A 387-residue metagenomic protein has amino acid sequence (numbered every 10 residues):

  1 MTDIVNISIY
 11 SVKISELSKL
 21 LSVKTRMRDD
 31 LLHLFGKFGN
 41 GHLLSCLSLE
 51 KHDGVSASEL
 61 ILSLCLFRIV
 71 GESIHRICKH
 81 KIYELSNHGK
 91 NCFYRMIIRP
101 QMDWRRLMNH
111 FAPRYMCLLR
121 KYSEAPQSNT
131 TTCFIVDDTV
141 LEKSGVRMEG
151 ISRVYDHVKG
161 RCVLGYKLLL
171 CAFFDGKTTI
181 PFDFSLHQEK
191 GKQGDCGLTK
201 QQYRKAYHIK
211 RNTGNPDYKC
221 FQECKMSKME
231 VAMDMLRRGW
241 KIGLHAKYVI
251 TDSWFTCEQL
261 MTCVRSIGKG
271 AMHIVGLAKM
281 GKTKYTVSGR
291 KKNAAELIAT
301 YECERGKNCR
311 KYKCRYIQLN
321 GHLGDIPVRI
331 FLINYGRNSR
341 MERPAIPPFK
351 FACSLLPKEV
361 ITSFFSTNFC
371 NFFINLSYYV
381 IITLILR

Functional and structural regions predicted by a protein language model:
T2-I4, K177-T213, F221, H273-I374: An anionic, glycine-rich sequence signature occurring as long contiguous blocks
T2-R99, D103-W104: Gly/serine-rich nucleotide phosphate-binding loop at the start of the catalytic core of nucleotide/ADP-ribose-handling
S45-H52, E359-F369, T383-R387: Short, solvent-exposed helix-loop connector elements
L47-L49, I98-Q202, K307, R315-G321: Active-site-proximal, Lys/Arg-enriched surface segment that forms a nucleic-acid-binding/basic interface patch
S63, I77-I82, T130-S144, C171 (+4 more regions): Short, conserved catalytic/metal-binding motifs centered on acidic residues
Q101-A125, S227-D234, F351-N368: Short, motif-level signal for alpha-helix interfacial/capping segments enriched in acidic residues and aromatics/proline
S144-L168, E258-A278, L386-R387: A short alpha/beta connector and helix-capping loop motif
Y207-R290: Domain-level cores of phosphate- or acyl-group-handling catalytic modules
